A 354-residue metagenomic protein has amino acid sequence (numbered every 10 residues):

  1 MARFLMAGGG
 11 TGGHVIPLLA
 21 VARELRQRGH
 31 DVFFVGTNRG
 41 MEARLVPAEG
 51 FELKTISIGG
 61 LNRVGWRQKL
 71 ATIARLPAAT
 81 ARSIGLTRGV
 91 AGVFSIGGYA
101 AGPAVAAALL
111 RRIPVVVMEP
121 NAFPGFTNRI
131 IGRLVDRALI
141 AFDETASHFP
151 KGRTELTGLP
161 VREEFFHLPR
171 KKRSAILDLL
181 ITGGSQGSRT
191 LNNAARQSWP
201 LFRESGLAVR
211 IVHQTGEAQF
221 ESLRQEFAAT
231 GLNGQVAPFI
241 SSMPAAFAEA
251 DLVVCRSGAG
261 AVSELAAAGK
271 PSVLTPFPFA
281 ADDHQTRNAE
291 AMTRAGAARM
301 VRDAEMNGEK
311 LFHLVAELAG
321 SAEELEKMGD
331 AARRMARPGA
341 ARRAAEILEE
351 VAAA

Functional and structural regions predicted by a protein language model:
R3-G9, R28-A78, E217-Q219, A304: Conserved nucleotide-sugar phosphate-binding/catalytic loop shared by glycosyltransferases and other
H14-L25: Short amphipathic alpha-helix
D31, M41, E52, L109-L168: Active-site-proximal region of nucleotide-activated glycan assembly enzymes, centered on histidine/acidic-rich loops
G40, L45-E49, R170-V253, T286-E290 (+2 more regions): Donor-nucleotide binding loops and adjacent catalytic segments primarily of GT-B fold Leloir glycosyltransferases
R82-V93, A101-V116, R129-R133: Glycosyltransferases and closely related glycan-assembly transferases that use nucleotide-activated donors
V90-G92, A248-V262, K270-P271: Acidic donor-binding loop of glycosyltransferase active sites
E324-P338: A short, well-ordered alpha-helix in the C-terminal region of glycosyltransferases
R337-A354: C-terminal alpha-helical cap of glycosyltransferases
